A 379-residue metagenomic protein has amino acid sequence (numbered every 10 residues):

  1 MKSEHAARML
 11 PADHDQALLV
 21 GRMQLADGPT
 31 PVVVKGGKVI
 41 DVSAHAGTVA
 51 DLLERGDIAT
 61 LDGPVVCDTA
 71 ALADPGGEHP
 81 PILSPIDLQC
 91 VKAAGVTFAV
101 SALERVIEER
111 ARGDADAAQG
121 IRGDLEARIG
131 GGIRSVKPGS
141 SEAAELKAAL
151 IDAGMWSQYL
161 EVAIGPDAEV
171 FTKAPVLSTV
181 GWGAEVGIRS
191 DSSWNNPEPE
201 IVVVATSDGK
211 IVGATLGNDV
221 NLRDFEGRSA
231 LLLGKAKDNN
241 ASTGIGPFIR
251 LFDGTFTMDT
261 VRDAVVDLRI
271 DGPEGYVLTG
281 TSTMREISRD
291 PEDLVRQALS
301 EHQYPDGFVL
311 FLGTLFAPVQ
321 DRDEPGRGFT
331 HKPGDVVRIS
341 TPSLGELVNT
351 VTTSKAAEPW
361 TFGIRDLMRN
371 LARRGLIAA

Functional and structural regions predicted by a protein language model:
M1-D15, A26, N221-A379: Catalytic-pocket segment enriched in acidic/His residues
M1-L25, T60-T260, A264-G272, A372-A379: Active-site microenvironments in enzyme catalytic cores
P11, L18-D62: Gly/serine-rich nucleotide phosphate-binding loop at the start of the catalytic core of nucleotide/ADP-ribose-handling
G28-H45, G209-G217, G275-G280: Short, well-ordered strand-loop elements centered on a beta-strand within folded domains, enriched for acidic residues
V33-K35, V204-T206, T352: Short beta-strand-to-turn element immediately C-terminal to the catalytic PLP-Schiff-base lysine in fold type I
K38-D41, G47-V49, D219-L222, E346 (+1 more regions): Short, surface-exposed beta-strand-loop junctions and turns on beta-sheet-rich folds
D41, G47-L52, D57, V66-L72 (+6 more regions): Secondary-structure junction/capping motif
